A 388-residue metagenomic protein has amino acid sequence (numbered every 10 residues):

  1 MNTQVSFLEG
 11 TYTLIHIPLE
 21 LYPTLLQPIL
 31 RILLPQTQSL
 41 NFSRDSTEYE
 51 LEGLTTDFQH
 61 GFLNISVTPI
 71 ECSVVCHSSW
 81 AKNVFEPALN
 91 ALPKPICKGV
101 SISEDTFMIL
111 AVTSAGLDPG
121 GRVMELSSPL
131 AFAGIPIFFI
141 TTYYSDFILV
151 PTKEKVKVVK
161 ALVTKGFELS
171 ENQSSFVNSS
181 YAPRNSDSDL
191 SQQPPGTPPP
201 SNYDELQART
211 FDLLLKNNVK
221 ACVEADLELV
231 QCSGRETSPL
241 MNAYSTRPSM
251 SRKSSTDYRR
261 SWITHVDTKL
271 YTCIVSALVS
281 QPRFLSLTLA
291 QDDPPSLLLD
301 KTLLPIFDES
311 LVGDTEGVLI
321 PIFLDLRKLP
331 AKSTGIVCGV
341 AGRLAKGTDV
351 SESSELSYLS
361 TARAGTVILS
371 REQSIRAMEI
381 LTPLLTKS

Functional and structural regions predicted by a protein language model:
M1-S388: A conserved regulatory-domain signal marking ACT and ACT-like small-molecule sensing domains and adjacent regulatory
